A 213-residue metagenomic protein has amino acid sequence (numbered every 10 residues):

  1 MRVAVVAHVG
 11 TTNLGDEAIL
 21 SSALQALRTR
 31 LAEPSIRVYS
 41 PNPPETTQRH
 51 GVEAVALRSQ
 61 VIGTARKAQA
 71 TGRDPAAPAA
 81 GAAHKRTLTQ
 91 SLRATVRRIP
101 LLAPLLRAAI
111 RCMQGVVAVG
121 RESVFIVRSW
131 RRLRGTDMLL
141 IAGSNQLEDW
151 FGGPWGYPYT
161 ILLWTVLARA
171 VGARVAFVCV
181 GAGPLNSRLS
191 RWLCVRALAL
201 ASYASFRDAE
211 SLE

Functional and structural regions predicted by a protein language model:
R2-L185: Aromatic- and Gly/Pro-rich donor/ligand-binding loops that form nucleotide- or phosphate-bearing donor binding pockets
Y159-I161, R188-W192, R207: Active-site glycine-rich loop that binds ribose-phosphate moieties when present
A176, A201-D208: A short beta-strand/loop micro-motif in the catalytic core of glycosyltransferases that engages the nucleotide-sugar
R191-S202: A conserved, positively charged/aromatic
L212-E213: Helix-loop-beta element that forms the nucleotide-linked donor phosphate-binding surface in glycosyltransferases
